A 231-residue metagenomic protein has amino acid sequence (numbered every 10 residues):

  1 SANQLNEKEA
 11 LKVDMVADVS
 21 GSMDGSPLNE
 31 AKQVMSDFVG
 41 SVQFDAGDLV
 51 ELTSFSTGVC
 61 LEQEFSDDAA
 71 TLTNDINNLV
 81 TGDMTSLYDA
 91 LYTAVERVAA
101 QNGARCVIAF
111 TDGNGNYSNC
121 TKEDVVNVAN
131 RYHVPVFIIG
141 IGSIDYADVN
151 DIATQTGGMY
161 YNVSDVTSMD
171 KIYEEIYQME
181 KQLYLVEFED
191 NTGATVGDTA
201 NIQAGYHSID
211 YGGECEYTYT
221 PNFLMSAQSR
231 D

Functional and structural regions predicted by a protein language model:
N3-N6: Post-signal-peptide, soluble extracytosolic/periplasmic N-terminal scaffold domains of envelope/secretory systems
A10-K12, N201: Residues that mark the start of a beta-strand
L11, A17, S26-V39, F44-D48 (+4 more regions): Exposed acidic/Ser/Thr-rich ligand/metal-binding surfaces
S22-M23: Methionine-biased hydrophobic packing positions in alpha-helices, especially within tandem helical repeat solenoids
S143-I144: Catalytic cores of nucleophile-dependent amide-cleaving enzymes
T154, Y161-R230: C-terminal "exit" segments of structured domains
